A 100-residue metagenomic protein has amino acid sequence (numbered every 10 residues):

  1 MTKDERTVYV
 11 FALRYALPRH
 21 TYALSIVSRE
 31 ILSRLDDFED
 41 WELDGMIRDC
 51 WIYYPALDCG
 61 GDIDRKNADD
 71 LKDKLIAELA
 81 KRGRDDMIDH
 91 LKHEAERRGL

Functional and structural regions predicted by a protein language model:
M1-I31: Short terminal alpha-helical segments
Y9, L13, H20, R65 (+2 more regions): Short, intrinsically disordered, low-complexity terminal segments
S33-K81, D85, D89: Acidic, low-complexity, intrinsically disordered interaction modules
E96-L100: Short acidic DE-rich linear segments
